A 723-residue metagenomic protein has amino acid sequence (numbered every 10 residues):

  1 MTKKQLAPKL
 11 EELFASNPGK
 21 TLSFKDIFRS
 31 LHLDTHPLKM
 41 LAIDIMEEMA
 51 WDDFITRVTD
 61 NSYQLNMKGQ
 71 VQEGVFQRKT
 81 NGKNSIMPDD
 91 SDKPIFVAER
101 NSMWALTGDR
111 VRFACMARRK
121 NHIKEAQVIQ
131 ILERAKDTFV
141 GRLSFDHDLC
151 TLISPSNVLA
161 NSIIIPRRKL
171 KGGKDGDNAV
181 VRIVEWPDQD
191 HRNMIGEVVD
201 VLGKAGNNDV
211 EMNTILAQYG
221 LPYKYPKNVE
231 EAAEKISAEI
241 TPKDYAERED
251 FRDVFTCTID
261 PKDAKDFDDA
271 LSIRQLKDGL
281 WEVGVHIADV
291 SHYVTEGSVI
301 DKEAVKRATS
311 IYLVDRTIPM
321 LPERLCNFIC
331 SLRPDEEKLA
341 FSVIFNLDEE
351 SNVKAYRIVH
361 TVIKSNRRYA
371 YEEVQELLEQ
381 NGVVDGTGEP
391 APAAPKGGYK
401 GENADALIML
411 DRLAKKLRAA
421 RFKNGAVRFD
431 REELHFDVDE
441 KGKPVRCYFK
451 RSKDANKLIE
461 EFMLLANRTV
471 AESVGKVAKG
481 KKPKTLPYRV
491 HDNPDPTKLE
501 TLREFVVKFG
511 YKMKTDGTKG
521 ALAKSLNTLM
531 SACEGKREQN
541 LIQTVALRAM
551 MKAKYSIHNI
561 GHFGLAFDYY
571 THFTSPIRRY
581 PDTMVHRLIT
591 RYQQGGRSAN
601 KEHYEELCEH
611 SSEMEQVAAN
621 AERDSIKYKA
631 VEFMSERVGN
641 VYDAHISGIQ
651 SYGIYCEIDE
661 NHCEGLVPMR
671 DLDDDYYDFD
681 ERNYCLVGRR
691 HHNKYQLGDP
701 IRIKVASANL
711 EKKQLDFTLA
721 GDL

Functional and structural regions predicted by a protein language model:
M1-G284, S291-E337, R368, E373-E376 (+4 more regions): Charge-lined substrate channels and their catalytic hotspots, especially those that engage the 3′ end of RNA
R29, V180, E185-P187, K204 (+6 more regions): Electropositive polyanion-binding surfaces
K93-A98, L159-I165, H662-D673, Y677-F679: A short macromolecule-binding patch
